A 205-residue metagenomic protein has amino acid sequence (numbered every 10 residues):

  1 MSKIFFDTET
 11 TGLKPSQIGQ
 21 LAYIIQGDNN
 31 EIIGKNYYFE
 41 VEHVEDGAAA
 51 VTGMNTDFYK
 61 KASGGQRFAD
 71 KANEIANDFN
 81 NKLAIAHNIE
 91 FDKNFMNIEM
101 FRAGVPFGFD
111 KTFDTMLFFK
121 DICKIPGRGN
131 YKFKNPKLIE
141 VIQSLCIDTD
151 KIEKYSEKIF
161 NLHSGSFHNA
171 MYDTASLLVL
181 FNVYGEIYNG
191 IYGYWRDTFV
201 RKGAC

Functional and structural regions predicted by a protein language model:
M1-A103, F109, I139-C146: Conserved non-catalytic scaffold segment of RNase H-like nuclease domains
K3, D121-I122, E157: General secondary-structure edge motif
L13-P15, K120, V179: Conserved protein kinase catalytic core
K61, T112, K154-Y155: Proline- and acidic/polar-enriched loop/turn elements at helix boundaries
N80-E90, F95, E99-M100, R128-C205: Acidic, Mg2+-coordinating catalytic module of metal-dependent nucleases/exonucleases that use a two-metal-ion mechanism
F113-F133: Short alpha-helix plus adjacent loop in nuclease-associated cores
